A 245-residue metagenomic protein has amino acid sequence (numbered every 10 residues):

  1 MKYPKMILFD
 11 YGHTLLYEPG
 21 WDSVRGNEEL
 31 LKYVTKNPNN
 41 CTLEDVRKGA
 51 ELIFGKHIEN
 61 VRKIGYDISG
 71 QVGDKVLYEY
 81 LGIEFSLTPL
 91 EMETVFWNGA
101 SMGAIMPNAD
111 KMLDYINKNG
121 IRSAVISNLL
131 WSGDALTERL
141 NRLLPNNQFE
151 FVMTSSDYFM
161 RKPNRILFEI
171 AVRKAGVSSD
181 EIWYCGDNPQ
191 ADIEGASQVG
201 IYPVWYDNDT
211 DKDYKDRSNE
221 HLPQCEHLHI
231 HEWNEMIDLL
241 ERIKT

Functional and structural regions predicted by a protein language model:
M1-I7, Y17-E18, K36, N40-E44 (+3 more regions): Asp-based, Mg2+/Mn2+-dependent phosphohydrolase catalytic module
K2-N119, G133: N-terminal helical cap/lid subdomain that shapes the substrate entry/recognition surface in HAD-like hydrolases
